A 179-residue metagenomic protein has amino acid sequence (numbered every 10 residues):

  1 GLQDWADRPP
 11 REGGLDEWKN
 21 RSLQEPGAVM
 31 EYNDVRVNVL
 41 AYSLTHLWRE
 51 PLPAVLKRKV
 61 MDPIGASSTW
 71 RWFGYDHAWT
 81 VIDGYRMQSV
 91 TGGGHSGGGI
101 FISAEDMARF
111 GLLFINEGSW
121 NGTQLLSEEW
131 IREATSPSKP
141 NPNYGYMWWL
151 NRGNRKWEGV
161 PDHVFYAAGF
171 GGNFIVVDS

Functional and structural regions predicted by a protein language model:
G1-D76, G98: Catalytic-site signature segments of enzymes, centered on catalytic residues
P26, S96, S103-D106, W130 (+2 more regions): Residues that flank catalytic or metal-binding motifs in active/ligand-binding sites
R36-S43, G98-W120, N173-S179: Active-site-proximal alpha-helical segments within enzyme catalytic domains
A41-T45, P53-K57, M61, A108-I115 (+4 more regions): Non-transmembrane alpha-helical segments in soluble domains of secreted/periplasmic/extracellular proteins
I64-I102, D106-R109: Aromatic-anchored, glycine/proline-accented short structural segments that stabilize local strand-turns or short
A78-G92, G98, T135-D178: Active-site Gly/Thr loop motif
R86-H95, F114-P137: A beta-strand-loop signature enriched in Asp, Gly, Thr, and Trp that corresponds to the sialidase/neuraminidase Asp-box
